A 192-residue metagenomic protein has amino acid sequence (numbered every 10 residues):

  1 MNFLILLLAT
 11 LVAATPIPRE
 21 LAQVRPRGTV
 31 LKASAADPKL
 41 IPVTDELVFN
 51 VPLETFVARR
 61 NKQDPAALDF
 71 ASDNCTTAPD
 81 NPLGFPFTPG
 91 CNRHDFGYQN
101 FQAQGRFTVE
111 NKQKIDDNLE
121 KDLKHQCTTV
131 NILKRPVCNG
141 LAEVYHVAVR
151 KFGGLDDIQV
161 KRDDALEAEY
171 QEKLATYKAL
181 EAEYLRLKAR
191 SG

Functional and structural regions predicted by a protein language model:
M1-P16: Cleavable N-terminal signal peptides of Sec/SRP-targeted secreted and luminal proteins
T15-G192: Extended terminal accessory/targeting regions
